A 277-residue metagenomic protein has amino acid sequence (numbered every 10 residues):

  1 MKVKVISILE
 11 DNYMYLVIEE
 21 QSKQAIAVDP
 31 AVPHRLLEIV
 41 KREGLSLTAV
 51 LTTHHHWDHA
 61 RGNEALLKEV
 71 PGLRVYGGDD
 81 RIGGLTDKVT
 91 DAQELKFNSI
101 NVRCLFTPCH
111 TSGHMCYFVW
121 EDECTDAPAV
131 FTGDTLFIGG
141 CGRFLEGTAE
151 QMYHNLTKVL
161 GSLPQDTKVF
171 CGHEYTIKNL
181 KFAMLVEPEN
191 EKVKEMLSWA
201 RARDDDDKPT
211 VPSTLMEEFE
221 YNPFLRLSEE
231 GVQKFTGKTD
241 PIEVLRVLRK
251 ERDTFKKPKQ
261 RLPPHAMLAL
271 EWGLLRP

Functional and structural regions predicted by a protein language model:
M1-L45, N63-A65, R249-R261, H265-P277: Zn-dependent metallo-beta-lactamase
E10, A25, V32-F106, M115 (+3 more regions): Active-site HxH/HxHxD metal-binding segment of metal-dependent hydrolases
V28, C109, G133, G172-H173: Active-site flanking residues adjacent to catalytic metal/cofactor-binding acidic residues
W57-D58, G113, F137-I138, T176: Short active-site segment of divalent metal-dependent hydrolases/proteases that encodes the spacing between
T86, G139-L145, N179: A short acidic, helix-capping loop that chelates divalent metal ions and anchors anionic groups
P108-M115, E150: Active-site glycine- and acidic-residue-rich loops that bind and position anionic ligands or nucleotide-like cofactors
G140-D166: Active-site-adjacent loop/tail segments of enzyme domains
T157-K168, Y175-P277: Accessory terminal helices/loops
